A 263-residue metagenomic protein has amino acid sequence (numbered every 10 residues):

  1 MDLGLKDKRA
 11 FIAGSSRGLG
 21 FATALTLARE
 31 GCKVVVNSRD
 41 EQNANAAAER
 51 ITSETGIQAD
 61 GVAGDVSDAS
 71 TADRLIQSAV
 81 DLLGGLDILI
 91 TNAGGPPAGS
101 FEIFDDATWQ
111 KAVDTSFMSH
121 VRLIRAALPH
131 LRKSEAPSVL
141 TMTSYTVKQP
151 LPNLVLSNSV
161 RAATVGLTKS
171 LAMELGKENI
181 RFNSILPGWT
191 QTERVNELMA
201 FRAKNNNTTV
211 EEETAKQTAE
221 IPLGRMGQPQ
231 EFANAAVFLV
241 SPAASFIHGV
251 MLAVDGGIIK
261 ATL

Functional and structural regions predicted by a protein language model:
R9, S16-G18, D40: Conserved glycine-rich cofactor-binding loop
E41-Q42, A63-L75, D106: The beta1-alpha1 cofactor-binding region of Rossmann-like NAD(H)/NADP(H)-dependent oxidoreductases
I90, G176, R181, I247-G249: Short, small/polar-rich loop/turn modules that mediate ligand/substrate recognition or access, typified
S100-F101, D105-V113, Q217-T218: Substrate-binding pocket helix/loop in short-chain dehydrogenase/reductase
P129, M173-E174, S245: Alpha-helical segment proximal to the catalytic Tyr-Lys
L140-A163, T168-K177, W189-T190: Catalytic loop of short-chain dehydrogenase/reductase
Q149, R225, A236-V237, H248-L263: Short C-terminal tail/terminal secondary-structure segment of NAD(P)H-dependent dehydrogenase/reductase domains
